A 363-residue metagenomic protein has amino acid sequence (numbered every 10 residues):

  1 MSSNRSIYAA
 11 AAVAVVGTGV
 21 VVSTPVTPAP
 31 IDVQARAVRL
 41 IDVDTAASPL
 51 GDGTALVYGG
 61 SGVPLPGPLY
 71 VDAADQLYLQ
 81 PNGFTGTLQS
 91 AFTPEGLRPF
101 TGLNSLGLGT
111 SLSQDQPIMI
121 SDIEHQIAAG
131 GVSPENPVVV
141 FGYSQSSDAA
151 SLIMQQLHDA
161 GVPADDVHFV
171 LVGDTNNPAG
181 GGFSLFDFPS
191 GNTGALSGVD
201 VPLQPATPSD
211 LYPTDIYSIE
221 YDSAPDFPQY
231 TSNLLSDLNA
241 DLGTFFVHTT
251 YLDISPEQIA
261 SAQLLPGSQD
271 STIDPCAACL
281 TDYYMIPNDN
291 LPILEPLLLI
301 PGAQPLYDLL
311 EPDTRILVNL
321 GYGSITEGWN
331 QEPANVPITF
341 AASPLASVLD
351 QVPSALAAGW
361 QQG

Functional and structural regions predicted by a protein language model:
M1-P30, F169: Secretory targeting and sorting signals
S2-A14, A37-V57: N-terminal alpha-helical "arm" segments
A14, L112, Q116, Y143-S147: Generic structural signal for well-ordered secondary structure
G19-S48: C-terminal region of N-terminal signal peptides and the immediate post-cleavage residues of exported proteins
S23, L65-P66, L152: Residues at secondary-structure transition points
D42-S133, Q156-G363: Surface cap/lid and interfacial helix-loop subdomains adjacent to catalytic sites that gate substrate access
A55-Y58, V138-G142: Short glycine-rich or small-residue beta-strand-to-loop segments that form or flank ligand, phosphate, metal/Fe-S
V140-Q155: Gly/Ala-rich beta-loop-alpha elbow adjacent to hydrolase catalytic centers
